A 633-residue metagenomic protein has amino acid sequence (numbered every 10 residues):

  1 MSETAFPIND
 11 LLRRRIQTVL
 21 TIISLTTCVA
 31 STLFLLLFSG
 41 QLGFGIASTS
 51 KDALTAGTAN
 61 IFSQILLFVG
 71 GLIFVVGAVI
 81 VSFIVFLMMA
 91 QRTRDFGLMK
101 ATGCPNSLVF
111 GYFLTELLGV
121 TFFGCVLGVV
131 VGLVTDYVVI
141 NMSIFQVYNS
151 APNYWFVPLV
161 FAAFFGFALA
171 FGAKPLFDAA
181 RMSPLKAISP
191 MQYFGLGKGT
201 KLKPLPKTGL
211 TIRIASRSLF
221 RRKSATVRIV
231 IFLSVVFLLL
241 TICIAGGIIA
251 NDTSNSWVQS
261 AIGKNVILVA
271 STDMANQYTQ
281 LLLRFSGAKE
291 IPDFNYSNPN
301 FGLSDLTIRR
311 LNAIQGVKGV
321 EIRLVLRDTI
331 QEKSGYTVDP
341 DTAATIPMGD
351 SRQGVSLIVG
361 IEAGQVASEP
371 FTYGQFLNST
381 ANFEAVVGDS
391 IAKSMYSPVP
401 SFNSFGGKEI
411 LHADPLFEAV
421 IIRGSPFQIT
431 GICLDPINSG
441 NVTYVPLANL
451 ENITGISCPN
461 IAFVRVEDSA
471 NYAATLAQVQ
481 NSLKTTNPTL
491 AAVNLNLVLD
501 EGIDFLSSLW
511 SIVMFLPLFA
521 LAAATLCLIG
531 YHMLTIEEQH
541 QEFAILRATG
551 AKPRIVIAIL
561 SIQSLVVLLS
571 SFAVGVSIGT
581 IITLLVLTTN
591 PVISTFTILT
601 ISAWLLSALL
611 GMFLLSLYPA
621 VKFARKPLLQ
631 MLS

Functional and structural regions predicted by a protein language model:
M1-V29, L114, L196-L238, S561: N-terminal Sec/SRP start-transfer signal
S2-Q17, C28, T32-L37, I84 (+2 more regions): C-terminal membrane-exit region of the final transmembrane helix in multipass inner-membrane proteins
N9, I16-I23, F34-L72, A90 (+3 more regions): Peri-transmembrane interface segments
V19-I23, T27, M99-V139, M533 (+4 more regions): Transmembrane alpha-helical interface segments in multi-pass membrane proteins
A30-A53, I61-L66, M142, S224-V227 (+2 more regions): Alpha-helical transmembrane segments
L35-F38, F68-G97, V109, I244-I248 (+2 more regions): A hydrophobic alpha-helix feature that marks transmembrane segments and, especially, their cytosolic C-terminal ends
F38-T49, A53-T55, I61-I65, V129-A162 (+3 more regions): Short helix-loop junctions at transmembrane helix boundaries
A47, S256-D504: Basic-flanked hydrophobic alpha-helices used for secretion and membrane insertion
